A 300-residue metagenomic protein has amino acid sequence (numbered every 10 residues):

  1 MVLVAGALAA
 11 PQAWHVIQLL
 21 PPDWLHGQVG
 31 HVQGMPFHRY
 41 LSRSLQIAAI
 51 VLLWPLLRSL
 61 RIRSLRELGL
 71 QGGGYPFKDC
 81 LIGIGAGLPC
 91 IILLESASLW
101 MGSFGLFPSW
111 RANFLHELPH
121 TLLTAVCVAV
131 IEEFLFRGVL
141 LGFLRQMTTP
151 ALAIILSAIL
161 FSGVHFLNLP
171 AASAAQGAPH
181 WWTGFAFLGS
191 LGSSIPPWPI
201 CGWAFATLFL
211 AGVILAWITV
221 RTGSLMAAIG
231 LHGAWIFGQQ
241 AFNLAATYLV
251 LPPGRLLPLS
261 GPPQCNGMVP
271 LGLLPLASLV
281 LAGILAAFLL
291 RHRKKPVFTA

Functional and structural regions predicted by a protein language model:
V4-L57, K78-G83, L106-H120, Q264-S278: Alpha-helical transmembrane segments in multi-pass membrane proteins
R39-A48, H120-I131, L188-A211, C265-L281: Hydrophobic alpha-helical transmembrane segments
S59-R66, I91-F107: Transmembrane alpha-helix boundary signature
S64, Y75-F77, F114, M147-L152 (+2 more regions): Membrane-helix interface segments
R66-L68, P108, A174, H292-A300: Short, Lys/Arg-enriched, Gly/Pro-containing loop segments at transmembrane-helix junctions of multi-pass membrane
C80, I84, L88, L122 (+10 more regions): Residue-level signature of the transmembrane alpha-helical core of multi-pass small-molecule transporters
I131-W182, W217-S224: Membrane-interface helix/loop boundary segments of multi-pass membrane proteins
P197-P199, G233-A300: C-terminal membrane module of polytopic membrane proteins
